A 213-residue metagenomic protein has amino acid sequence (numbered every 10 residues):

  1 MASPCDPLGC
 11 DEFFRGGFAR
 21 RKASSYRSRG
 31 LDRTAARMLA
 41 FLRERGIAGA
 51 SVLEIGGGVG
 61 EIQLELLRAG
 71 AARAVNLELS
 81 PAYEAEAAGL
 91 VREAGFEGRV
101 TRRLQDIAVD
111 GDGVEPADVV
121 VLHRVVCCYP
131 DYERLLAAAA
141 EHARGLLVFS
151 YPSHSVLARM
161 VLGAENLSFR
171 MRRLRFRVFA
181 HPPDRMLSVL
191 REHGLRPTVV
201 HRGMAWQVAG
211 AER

Functional and structural regions predicted by a protein language model:
M1-R45: Conserved class I S-adenosyl-L-methionine
G56-G58: Class I SAM-dependent methyltransferase "Motif I" SAM/SAH-binding loop
E61, E65-R99, L104: Class I SAM-dependent methyltransferase SAM/SAH-binding core
V119-D131: A short SAM/SAH-binding and catalytic strip from SAM-dependent methyltransferases
Y129-A139: A short, conserved alpha-helix within the catalytic core of class I
R144-S153: Conserved beta-strand signature within the Rossmann-like core of class I S-adenosyl-L-methionine
L162-V178: Conserved Class I S-adenosyl-L-methionine
F176-G194: Short alpha-helix
